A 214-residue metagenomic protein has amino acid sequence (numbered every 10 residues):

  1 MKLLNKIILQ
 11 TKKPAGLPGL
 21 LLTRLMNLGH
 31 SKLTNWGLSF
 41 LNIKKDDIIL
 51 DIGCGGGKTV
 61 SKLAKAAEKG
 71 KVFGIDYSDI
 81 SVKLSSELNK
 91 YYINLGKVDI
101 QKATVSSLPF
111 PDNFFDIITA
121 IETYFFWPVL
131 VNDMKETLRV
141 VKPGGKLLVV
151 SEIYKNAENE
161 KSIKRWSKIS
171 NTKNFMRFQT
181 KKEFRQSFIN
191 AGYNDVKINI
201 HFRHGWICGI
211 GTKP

Functional and structural regions predicted by a protein language model:
K2-K6, P14-N27, K146-I210: C-terminal alpha-helical "lid/dimerization" subdomain adjacent to the S-adenosyl-L-methionine
L28-D47: Conserved alpha-helix/loop element of class I SAM-dependent methyltransferases that forms part of the SAM/SAH-binding
S39-K44, K65, L108-P109: Glycine-rich helix-loop-beta junction characteristic of Rossmann-like nucleotide cofactor-binding loops
D46, V141-K146: Short glycine-dipeptide loop
L50-S107: Class I SAM-dependent methyltransferase SAM/SAH-binding core
S106-I118: A short acidic, Gly/Pro-enriched loop at the edge of an enzyme's catalytic core that lines a small-molecule cofactor
I117-L130: A short SAM/SAH-binding and catalytic strip from SAM-dependent methyltransferases
V131-P143: A short glycine-rich, Lys/Arg-flanked "PGG" loop and its adjoining helix->strand segment in the class I
